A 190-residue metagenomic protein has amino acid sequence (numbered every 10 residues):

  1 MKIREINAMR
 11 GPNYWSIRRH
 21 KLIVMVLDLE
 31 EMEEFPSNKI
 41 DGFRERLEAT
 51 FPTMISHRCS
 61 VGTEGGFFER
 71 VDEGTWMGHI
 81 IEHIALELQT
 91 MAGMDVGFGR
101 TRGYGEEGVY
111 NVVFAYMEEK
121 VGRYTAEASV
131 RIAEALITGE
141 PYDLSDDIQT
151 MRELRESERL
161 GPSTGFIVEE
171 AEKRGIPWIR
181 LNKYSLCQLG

Functional and structural regions predicted by a protein language model:
M1-M91: Short Lys/Arg-enriched alpha/beta "domain-start" segment
I3, V96-F98, G165: Hydrophobic transmembrane signal anchors and adjacent membrane-proximal interface regions, especially in viral
M9-N13, G97-R100, G175: Intrinsically disordered, low-complexity boundary segments flanking structured domains
V24-V26, I55, C59-V61, V71 (+5 more regions): Extended aliphatic helical segments
F35-G42, S60, E64, G93-M94 (+3 more regions): Generic detector of ordered, mature protein regions
L88-T101: Short amphipathic beta-strand starts and helix->beta connectors
G103-G105: Structured catalytic cores of large enzymes
E107, V113-G190: Conserved N-proximal alpha/beta basic substrate-recognition cap immediately N-terminal to, or forming the N-lobe
